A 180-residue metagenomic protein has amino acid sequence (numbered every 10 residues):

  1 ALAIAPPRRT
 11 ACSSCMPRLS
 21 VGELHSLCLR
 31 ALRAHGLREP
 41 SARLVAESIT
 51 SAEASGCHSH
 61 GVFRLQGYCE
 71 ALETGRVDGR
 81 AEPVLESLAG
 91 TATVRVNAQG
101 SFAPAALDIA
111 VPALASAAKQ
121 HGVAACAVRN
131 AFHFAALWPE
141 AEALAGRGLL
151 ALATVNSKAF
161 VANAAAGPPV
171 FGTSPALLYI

Functional and structural regions predicted by a protein language model:
A3, T10-S13: Short, positively charged and aromatic/hydrophobic N-terminal segments
M16-H35: Generic N-terminal amphipathic, Lys/Arg-enriched alpha-helix
C28, L114, E140: Aromatic/hydrophobic pocket-lining residues that form π-stacking "cages" and hydrophobic walls in ligand
A34-G36, S51-H58: N-terminal and secondary-structure boundary signal
E39-T50: Short, well-structured alpha-helical segments
G61-A115: Active-site cofactor/substrate anionic-group-binding motifs, chiefly glycine- and Lys/Arg-rich phosphate-binding loops
V111, A115-Q120, A131-A135: Intrinsically disordered, low-complexity linker/loop segments enriched in Gly/Pro and charged/polar residues
V123-I180: Glycine-rich anion/phosphate-binding loop at the beta-strand->alpha-helix junction
